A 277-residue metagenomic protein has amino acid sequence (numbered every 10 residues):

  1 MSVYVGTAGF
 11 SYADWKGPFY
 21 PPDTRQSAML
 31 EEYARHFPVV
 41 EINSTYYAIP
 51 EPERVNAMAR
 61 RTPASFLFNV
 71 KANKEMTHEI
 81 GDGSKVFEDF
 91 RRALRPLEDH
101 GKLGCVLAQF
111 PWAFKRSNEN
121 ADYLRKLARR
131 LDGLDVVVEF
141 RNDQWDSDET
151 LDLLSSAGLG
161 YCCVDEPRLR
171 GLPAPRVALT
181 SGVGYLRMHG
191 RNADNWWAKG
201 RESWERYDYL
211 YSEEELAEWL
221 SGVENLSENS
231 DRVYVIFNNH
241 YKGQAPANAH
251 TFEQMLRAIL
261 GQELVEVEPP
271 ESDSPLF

Functional and structural regions predicted by a protein language model:
M1-F277: Residues lining hydrophobic/aromatic ligand-binding pockets adjacent to catalytic sites
